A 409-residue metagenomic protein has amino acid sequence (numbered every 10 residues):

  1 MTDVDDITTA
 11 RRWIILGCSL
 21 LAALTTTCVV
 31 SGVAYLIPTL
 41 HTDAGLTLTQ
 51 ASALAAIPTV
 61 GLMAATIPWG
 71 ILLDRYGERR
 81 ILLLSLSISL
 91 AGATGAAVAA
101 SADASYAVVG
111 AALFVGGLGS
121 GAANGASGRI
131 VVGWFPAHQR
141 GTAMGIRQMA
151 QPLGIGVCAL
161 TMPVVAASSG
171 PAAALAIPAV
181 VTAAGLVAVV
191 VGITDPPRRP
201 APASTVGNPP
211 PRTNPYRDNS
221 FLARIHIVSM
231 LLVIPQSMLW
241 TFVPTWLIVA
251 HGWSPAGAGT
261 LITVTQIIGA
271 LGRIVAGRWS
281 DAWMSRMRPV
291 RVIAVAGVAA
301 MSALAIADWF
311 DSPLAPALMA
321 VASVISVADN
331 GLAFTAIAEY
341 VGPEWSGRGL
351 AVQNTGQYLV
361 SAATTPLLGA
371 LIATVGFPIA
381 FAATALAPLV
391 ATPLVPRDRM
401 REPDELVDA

Functional and structural regions predicted by a protein language model:
V33-A34, F221-T263, A270: Extracytoplasmic gate region of multi-pass secondary transporters
R75-L86, A282-V295: Cytoplasmic membrane-interface "Motif A"-like loop-to-helix N-cap segments of 12-TM Major Facilitator Superfamily
S87-A102, A296-W309: C-terminal ends and interior cores of transmembrane alpha-helices in multi-pass membrane transporters/permeases
A112-Q151: Cytoplasmic helix-loop-helix junction between adjacent transmembrane helices in 12-TM secondary transporters
R147-D195: Helix-loop-helix hairpin linking two adjacent transmembrane segments in secondary transporters
V190-N214, P403-A409: Flexible cytoplasmic inter-helical loops of multi-pass small-molecule transporters
M287-A333: C-terminal transmembrane helical hairpin of 12-TM major facilitator-type secondary transporters
Y340-T374: A late C-terminal transmembrane helix in Major Facilitator Superfamily
